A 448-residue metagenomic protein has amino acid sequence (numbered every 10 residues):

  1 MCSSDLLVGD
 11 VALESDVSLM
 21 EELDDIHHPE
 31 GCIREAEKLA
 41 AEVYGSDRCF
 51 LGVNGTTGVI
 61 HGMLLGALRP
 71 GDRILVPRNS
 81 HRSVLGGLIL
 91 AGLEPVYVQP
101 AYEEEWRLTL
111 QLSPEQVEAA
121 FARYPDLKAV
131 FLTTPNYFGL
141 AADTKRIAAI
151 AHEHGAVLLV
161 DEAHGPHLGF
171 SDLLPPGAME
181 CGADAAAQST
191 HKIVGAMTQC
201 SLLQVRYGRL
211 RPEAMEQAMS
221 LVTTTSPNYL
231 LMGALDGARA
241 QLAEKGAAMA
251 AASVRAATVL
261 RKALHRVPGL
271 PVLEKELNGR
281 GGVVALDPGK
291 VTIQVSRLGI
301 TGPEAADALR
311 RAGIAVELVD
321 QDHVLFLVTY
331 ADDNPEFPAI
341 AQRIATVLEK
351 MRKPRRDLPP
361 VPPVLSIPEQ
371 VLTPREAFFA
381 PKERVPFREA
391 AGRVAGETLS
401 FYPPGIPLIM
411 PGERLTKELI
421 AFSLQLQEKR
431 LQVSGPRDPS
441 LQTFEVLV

Functional and structural regions predicted by a protein language model:
M1-S3: Short, small-residue-biased leader/transition segments that mark boundaries at the very start of proteins
L6-E14: N-terminal glycine-rich anion-binding loops that anchor highly charged ligand groups
L7, V43-S46, T56-E276: Conserved PLP-enzyme active-site core in the AAT-like
L13-T56: Conserved N-terminal alpha-helix of the aminotransferase class I/II PLP-enzyme fold
P212-E216, A234-A243, V284-G289, L318-V324 (+1 more regions): Short acidic (Asp/Glu) and glycine-rich catalytic loops that position anionic groups and cofactors
A257-T258, K275-T292, V324: Conserved glycine-rich beta-strand-loop-beta hairpin in the small C-terminal domain of fold type I
I293-I300: Short, surface-exposed ligand-recognition loops at beta-strand->loop->(often short) alpha-helix junctions that present
I300, E304, A308-A312, E317-V448: PLP-dependent enzyme catalytic core of the Aspartate aminotransferase-like
